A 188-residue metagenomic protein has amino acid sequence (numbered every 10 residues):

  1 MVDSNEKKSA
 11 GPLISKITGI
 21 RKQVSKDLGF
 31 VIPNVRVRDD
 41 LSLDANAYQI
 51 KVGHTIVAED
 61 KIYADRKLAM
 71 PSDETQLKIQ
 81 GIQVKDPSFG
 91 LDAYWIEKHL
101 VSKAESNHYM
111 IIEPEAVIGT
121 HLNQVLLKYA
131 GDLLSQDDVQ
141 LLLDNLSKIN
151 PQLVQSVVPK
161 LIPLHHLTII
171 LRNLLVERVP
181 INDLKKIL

Functional and structural regions predicted by a protein language model:
M1-L188: Membrane-embedded alpha-helical signal segments
